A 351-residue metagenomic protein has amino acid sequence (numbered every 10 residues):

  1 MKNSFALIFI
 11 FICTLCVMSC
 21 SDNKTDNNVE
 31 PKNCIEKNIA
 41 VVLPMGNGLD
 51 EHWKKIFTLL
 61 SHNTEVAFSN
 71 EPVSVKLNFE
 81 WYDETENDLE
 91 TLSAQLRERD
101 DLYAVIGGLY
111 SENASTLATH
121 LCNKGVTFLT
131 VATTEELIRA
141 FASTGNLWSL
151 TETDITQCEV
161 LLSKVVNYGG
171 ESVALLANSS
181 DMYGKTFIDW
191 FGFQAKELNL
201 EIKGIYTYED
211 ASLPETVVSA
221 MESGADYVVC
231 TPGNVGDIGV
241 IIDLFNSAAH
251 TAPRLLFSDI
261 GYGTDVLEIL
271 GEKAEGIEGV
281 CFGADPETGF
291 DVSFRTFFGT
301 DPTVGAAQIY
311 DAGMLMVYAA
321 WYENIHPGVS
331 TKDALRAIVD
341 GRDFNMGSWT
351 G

Functional and structural regions predicted by a protein language model:
M1-K2: N-terminal secretory signal peptides that target proteins for export/translocation
F5-L7, T14, M18-G351: Extracytosolic ligand-binding ectodomains
